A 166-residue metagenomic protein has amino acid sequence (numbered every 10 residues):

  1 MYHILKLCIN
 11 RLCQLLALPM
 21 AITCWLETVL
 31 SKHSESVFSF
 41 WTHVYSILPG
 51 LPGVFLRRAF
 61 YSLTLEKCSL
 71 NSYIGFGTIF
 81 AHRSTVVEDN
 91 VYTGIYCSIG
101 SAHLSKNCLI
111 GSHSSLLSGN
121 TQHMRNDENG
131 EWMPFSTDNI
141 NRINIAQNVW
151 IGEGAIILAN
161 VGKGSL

Functional and structural regions predicted by a protein language model:
M1-E66, N120-H123, N129, N148: Terminal amphipathic alpha-helical/low-complexity segments used for targeting or macromolecular assembly
L48-A59, E66-K67, F76-E88, Y92-K163: Flexible, glycine/small-residue-enriched loop-and-beta-strand segment within the central core of proteins
